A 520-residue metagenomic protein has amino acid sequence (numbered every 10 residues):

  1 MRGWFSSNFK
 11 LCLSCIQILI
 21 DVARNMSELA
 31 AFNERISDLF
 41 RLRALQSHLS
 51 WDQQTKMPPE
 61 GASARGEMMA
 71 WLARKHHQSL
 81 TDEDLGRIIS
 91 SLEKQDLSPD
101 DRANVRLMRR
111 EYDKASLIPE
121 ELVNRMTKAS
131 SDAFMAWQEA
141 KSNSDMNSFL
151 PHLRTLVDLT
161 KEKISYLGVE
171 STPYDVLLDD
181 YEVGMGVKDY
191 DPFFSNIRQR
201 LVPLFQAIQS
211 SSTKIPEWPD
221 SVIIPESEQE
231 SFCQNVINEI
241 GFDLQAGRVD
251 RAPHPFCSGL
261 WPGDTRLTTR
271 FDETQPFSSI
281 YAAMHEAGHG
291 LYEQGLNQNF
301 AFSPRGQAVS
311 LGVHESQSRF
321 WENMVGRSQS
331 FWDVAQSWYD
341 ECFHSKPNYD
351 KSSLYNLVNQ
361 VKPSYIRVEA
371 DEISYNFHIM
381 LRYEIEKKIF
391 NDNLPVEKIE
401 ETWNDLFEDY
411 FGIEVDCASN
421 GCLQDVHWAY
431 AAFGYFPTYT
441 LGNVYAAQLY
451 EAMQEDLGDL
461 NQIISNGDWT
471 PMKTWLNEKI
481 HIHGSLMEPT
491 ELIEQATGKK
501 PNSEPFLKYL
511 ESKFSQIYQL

Functional and structural regions predicted by a protein language model:
C12-C15: Cysteine-centered motifs
A23-V183, E511-Y518: A well-structured
N25-E28, A44, E60, A64 (+3 more regions): C-terminal, non-catalytic "cap/extension" segments appended to globular domains
F32, G168, H285, S318 (+3 more regions): Divalent metal-coordination and catalytic microenvironments
A129-S278: Contiguous, non-catalytic segments that form substrate-binding/exosite surfaces or channel walls
Y281-Q294, E315-R319: Active-site recognition of the HExxH zinc-binding catalytic motif
Q307-S345: Post-HExxH zinc-binding segment in Zn-dependent metallohydrolases
